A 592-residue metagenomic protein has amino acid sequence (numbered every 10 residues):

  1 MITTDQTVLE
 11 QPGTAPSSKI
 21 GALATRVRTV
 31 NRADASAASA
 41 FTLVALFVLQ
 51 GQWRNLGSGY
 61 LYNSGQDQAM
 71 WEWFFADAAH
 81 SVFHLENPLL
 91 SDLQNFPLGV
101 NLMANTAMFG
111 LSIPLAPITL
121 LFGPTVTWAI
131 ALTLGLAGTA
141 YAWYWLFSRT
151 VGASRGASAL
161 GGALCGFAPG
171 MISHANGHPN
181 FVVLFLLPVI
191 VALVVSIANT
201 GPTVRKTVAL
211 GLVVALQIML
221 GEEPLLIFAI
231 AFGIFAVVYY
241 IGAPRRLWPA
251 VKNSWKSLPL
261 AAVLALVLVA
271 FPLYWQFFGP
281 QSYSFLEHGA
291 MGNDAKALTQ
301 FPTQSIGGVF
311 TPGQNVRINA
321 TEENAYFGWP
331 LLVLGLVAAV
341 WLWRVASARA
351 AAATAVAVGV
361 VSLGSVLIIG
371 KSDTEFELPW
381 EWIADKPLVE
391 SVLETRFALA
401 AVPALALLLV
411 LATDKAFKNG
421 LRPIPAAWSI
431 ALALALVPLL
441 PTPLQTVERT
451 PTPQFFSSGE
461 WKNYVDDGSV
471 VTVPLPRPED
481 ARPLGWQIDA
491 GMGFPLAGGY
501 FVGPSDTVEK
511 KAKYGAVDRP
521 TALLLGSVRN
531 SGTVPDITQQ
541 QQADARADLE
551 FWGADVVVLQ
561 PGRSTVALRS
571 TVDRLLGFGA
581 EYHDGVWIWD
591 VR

Functional and structural regions predicted by a protein language model:
M1-R54, K256-V263, V340, A346-T354: Start-transfer (signal-anchor) and selected internal transmembrane alpha helices of multi-pass inner/ER membrane
I2, A433-R592: Extracytoplasmic
D34-L43, L212-V213, A236, W248-Y274 (+2 more regions): Hydrophobic alpha-helical membrane-interfacial segments at the cytosolic entry of transmembrane helices
F41, L132-T150, R155-I241, L258-V269 (+3 more regions): Membrane-embedded helix bundles of polyisoprenyl
V44-T139, A168-L184, A295-N315, I369-E381: Membrane-interface coil-to-helix junctions
L61, H174-F181, D294, N315-N319 (+3 more regions): Membrane-helix boundary/interfacial segments in multi-pass membrane proteins
Q66-S81, S254-S257, A261-A339, L388-A398: Periplasmic/ER-lumenal interhelical loops and adjacent helix-loop junctions in multi-pass membrane proteins
V237, F327-S362, D414-K415: Hydrophobic, aromatic-rich transmembrane alpha-helices and their immediate juxtamembrane boundary segments
